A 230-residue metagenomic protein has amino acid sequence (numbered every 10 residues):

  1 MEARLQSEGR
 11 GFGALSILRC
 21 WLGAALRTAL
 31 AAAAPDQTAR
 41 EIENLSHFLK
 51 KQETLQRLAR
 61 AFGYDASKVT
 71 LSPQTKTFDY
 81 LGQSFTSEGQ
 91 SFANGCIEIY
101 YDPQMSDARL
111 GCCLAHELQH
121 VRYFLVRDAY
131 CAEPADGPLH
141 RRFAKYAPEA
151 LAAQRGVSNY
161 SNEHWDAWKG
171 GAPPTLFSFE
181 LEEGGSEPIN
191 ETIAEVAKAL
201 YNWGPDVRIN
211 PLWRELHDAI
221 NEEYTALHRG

Functional and structural regions predicted by a protein language model:
M1-S7, G11-R19, A24, T28-A32 (+1 more regions): Non-Sec secretion/translocation targeting segments of pathogen effectors
A33-E43, A61-G230: Active-site-flanking segments in enzyme catalytic domains
H47-Q52: Well-ordered, non-membrane alpha-helical segments in soluble/globular domains
L55: Active-site helix/loop module of the DD-peptidase/beta-lactamase fold, centered on the serine-lysine SxxK catalytic
